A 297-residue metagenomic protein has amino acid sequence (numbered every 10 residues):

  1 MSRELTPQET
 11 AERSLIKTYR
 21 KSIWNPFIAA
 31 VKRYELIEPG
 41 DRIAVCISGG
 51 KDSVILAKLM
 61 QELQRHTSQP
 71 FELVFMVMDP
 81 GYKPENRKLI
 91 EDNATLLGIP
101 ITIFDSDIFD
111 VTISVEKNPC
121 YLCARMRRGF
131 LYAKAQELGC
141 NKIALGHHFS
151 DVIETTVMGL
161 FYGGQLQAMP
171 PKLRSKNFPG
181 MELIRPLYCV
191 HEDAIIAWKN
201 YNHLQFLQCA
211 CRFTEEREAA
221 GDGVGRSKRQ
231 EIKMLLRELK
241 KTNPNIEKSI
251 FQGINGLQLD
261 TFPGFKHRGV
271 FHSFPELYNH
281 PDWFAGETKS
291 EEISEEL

Functional and structural regions predicted by a protein language model:
S2-M158, Y162-L166, P170, R174 (+2 more regions): ATP-dependent adenylation/nucleotidyltransferase module used to activate substrates
K17, K21, P84, R125 (+5 more regions): Electropositive phosphate-/nucleotide-binding environments in soluble metabolic enzymes
F27, L187, F251-I254: Long, contiguous hydrophobic alpha-helical segments, chiefly transmembrane helices and signal peptides
L73, S150-L235: Catalytic subdomain that performs nucleotidyl-dependent activation
M126-L138, K172-F178, K233-G253: Short, basic, helix/turn surface patches
L204-L297: The feature marks non-catalytic terminal segments
